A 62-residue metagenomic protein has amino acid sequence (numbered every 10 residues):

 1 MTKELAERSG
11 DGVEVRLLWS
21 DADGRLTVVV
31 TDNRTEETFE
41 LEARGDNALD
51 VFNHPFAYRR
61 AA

Functional and structural regions predicted by a protein language model:
M1-A62: Polybasic/polar functional segments that serve as interface/processing modules
